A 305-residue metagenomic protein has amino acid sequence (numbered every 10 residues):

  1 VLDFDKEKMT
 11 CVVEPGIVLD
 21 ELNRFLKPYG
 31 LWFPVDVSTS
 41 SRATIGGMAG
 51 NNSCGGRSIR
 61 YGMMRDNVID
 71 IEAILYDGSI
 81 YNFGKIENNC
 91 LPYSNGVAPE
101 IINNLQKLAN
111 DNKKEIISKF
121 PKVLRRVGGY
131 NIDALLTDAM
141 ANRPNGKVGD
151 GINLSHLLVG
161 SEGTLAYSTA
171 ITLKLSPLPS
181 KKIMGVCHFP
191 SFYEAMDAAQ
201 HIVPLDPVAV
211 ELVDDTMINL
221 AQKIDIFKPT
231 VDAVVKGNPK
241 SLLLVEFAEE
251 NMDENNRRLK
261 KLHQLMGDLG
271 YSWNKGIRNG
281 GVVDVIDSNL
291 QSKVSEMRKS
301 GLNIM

Functional and structural regions predicted by a protein language model:
V1-V37, A49, S53-N104, P177-P190: N-terminal glycine-rich flavin-associated loop
L2-K6, F25-L26, V35-A43, R60-N67 (+8 more regions): Solvent-exposed alpha-helices and their adjacent loops that cap or buttress functional pockets in soluble metabolic
L19, R42, A98-I102, A109 (+10 more regions): Alpha-helix initiation and N-capping motif
R24-L31, C54, A73-I80, K107-N110 (+7 more regions): Generic secondary-structure signature for well-ordered alpha-helical cores
M48-N51, D225-F227: Short low-complexity, flexible loop/linker segments enriched in glycine and/or proline with clustered acidic
N52, R57-S58, I102-P177, I183 (+1 more regions): Conserved mixed alpha/beta core segments that line enzyme active sites in large multi-domain catalysts
V148-G151, S155-M305: C-terminal substrate-recognition/cap domain of FAD-linked oxidoreductases
